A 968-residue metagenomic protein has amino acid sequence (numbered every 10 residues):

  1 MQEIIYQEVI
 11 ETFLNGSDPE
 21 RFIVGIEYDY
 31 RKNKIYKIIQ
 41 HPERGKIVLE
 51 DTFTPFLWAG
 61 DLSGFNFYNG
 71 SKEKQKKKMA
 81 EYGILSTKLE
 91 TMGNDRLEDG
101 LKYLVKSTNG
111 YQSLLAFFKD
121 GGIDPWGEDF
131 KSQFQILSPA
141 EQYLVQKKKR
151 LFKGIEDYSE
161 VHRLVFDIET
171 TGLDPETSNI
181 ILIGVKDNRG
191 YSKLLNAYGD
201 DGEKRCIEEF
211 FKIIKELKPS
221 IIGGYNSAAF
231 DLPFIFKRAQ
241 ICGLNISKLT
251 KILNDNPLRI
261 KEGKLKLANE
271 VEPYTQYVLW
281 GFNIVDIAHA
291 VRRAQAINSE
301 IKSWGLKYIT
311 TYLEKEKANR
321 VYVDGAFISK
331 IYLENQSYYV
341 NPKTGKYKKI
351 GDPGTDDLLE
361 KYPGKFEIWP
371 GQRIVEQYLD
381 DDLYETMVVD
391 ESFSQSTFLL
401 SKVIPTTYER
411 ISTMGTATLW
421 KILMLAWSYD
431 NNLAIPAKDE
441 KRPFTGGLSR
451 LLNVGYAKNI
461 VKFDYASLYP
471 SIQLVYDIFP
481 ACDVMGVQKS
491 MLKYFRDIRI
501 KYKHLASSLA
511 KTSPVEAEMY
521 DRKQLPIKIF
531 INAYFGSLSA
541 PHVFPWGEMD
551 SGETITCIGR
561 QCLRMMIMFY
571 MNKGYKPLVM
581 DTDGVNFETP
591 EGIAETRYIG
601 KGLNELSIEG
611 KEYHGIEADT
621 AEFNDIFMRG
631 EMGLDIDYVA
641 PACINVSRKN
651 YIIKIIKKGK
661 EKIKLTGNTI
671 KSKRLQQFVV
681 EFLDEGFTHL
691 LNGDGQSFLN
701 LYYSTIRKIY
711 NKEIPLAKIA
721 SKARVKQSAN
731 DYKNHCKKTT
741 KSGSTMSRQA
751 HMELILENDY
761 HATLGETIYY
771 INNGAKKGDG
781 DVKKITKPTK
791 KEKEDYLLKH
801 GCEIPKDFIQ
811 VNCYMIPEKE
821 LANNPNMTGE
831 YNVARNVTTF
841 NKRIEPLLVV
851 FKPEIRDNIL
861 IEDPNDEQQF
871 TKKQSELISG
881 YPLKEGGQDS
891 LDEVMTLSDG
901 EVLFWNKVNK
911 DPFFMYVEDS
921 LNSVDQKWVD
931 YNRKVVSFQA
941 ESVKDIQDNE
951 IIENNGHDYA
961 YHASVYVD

Functional and structural regions predicted by a protein language model:
M1-K218, L244, T344, D381-I404 (+5 more regions): DnaQ-like (DEDDh/DEDDy) 3′-5′ exonuclease domain used for proofreading and 3′-end trimming on nucleic acids
Q2-I5, V9, F327-Y476, A506 (+9 more regions): Common nucleic-acid-contacting/processivity interface regions adjacent to the catalytic cores of nucleic-acid enzymes
V105-S107, F587-E591: Short beta-strand-to-loop capping motifs
F166-T170, S227, I287, Y465 (+2 more regions): Residues immediately flanking
L195-A197, D201, K218, I222 (+3 more regions): Active-site-proximal helix-loop-helix substrate-binding element of RNase H-like nuclease domains
S220-S227, L578-V579, N586-E588: Short glycine-rich phosphate-binding loop at a beta-alpha junction
D231-I241, A466-P480: Short active-site loop/helix that positions an aromatic residue
I593-E953, Y961-D968: C-terminal, non-catalytic extensions of nucleic-acid polymerases
